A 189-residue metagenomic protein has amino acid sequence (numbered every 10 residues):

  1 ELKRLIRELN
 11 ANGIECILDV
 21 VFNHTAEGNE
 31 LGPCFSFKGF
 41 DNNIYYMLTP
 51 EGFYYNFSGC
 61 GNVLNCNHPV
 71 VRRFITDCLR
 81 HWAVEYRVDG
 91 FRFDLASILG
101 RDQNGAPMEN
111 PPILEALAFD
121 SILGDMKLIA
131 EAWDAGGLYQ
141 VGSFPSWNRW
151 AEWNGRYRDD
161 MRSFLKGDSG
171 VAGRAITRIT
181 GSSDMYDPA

Functional and structural regions predicted by a protein language model:
E1-R87, R92-F119, L138, M185: Substrate-binding/active-site clefts of carbohydrate-active enzymes
R87, Q103-N104, M108-A189: Conserved alpha/beta catalytic core and glycan-binding cleft of carbohydrate-active enzymes
